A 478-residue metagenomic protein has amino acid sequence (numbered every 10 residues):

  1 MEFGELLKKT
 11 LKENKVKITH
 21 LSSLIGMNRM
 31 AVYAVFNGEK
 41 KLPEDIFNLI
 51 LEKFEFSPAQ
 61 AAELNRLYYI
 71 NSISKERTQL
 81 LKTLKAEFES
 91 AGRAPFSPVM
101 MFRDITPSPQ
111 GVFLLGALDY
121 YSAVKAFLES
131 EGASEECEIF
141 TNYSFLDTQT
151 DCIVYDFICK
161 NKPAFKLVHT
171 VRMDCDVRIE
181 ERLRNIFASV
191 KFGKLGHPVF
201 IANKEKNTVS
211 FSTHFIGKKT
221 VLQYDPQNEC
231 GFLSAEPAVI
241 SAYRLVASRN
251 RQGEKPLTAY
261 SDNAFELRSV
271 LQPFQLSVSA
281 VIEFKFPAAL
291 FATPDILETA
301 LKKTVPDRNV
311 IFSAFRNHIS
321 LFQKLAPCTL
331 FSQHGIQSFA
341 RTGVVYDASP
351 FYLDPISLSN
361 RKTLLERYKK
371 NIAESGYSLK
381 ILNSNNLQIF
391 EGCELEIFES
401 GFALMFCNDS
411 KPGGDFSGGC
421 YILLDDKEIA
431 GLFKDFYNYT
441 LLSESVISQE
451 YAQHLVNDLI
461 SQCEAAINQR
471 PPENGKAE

Functional and structural regions predicted by a protein language model:
M1-H20, L24: A short, Lys/Arg-rich alpha-helix, primarily the initiator
I18, R29, E44-F47: Helix-turn-helix DNA-binding elements, focusing on the entry/boundary residues of the two helices that contact DNA
H20, A31, Q60-E63: Residues in the helix-turn-helix
G26-L42, R66-L67: Recognition helix of helix-turn-helix/homeodomain-like DNA-binding domains that insert into the DNA major groove
D45-M100: Short amphipathic recognition helices of helix-turn-helix/homeodomain-type DNA-binding modules
F96-Q110: A sensor for short, sequence-defined functional sites
S108-G475: Hydrophobic protein-protein interaction segments
